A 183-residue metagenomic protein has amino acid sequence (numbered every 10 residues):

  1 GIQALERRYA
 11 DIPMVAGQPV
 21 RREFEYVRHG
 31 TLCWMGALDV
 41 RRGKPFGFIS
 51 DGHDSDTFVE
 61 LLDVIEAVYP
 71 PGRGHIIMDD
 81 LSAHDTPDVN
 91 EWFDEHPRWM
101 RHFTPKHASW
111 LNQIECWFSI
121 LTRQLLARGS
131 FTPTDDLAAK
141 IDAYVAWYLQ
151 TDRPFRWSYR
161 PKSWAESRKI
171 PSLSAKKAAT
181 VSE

Functional and structural regions predicted by a protein language model:
G1-D63, E166-A175: Extended, low-complexity cationic-aromatic segments
G1-I2, V40-R42, L81-A83, H107-S109 (+1 more regions): Short, solvent-exposed loop/turn segments at secondary-structure junctions
Q18-Y26, F93-Q113, G129-F131: RNase H-like polynucleotidyl transferase catalytic core
R42, G72-R73, P97-M100: Short glycine-/polar-rich loops that comprise or flank the Walker A/P-loop and associated switch/sensor motifs
G72-H84: Acidic/histidine-rich, metal-coordinating catalytic segments
I114-T134, W147-L149: Active-site proximal helix-loop segment of RNase H-like, two-metal nucleases, encompassing DDE(D)
D136-E183: C-terminal domain-tail junction helix/linker
